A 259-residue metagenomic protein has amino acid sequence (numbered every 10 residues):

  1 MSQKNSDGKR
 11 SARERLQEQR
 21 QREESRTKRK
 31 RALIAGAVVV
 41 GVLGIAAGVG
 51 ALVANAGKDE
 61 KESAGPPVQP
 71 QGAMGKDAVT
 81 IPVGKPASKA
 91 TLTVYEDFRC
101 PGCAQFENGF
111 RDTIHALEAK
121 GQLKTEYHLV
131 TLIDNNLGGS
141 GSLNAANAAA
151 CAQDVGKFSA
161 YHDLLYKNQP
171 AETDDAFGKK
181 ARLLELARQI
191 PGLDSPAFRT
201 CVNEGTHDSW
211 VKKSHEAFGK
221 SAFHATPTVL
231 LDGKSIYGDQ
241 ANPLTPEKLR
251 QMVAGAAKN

Functional and structural regions predicted by a protein language model:
M1-S2, V53, G84-A90: Short, intrinsically disordered, charge-biased short linear motifs at domain edges
S2-I34, G44-A46, V53, G57 (+1 more regions): C-terminal cap of thioredoxin/glutaredoxin-like
N55-Q69: Ser/Thr/Pro/Gly-rich low-complexity linker/stalk segments immediately outside membranes or between
G72-K89: A short beta-strand-turn-helix
P86, A119-K120, K220-H224: Extracellular/periplasmic catalytic domains that process cell-envelope and extracellular macromolecules
P86-P101, T125: Short active-site neighborhood of thiol/selenol oxidoreductases, capturing the structured segment around
K89-T91, G121-K124, V155-A160, L193-S195 (+1 more regions): Loop/turn elements at helix/coil->beta-strand transitions in domains of secreted/extracellular proteins
F98, A104-R182, R188: Structural alpha/beta surface segment adjacent to cysteine/selenocysteine redox centers across thiol/disulfide enzymes
